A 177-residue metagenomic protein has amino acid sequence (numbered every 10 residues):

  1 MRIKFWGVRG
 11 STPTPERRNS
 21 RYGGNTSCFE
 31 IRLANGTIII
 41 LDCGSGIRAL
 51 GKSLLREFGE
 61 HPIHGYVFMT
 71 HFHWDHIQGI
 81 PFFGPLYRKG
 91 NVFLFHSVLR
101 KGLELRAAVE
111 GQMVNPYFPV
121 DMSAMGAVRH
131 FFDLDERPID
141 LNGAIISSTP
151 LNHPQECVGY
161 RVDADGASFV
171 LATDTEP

Functional and structural regions predicted by a protein language model:
M1-E176: Binuclear metal-dependent hydrolase catalytic cores
